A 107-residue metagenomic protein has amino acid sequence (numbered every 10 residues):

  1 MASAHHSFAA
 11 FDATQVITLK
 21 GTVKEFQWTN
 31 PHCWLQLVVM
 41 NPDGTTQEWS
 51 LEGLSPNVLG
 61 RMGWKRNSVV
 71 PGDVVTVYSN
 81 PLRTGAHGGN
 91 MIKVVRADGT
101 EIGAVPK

Functional and structural regions predicted by a protein language model:
S3-I17: Short boundary/loop segments of OB/S1/cold-shock single-stranded nucleic-acid-binding domains
G21-V23: Conserved hydrophobic positions within beta-strands
T29-M40: Short aromatic-glycine-enriched beta-strand elements
P42-L54: A short macromolecule-binding patch
G53-R61: Short, structured beta-strand/loop micro-motifs enriched in basic residues and often containing a Trp
R61-T76: Short nucleic-acid-contacting surface segments enriched for D/E, G, S/T with interspersed K/R
L82-V105: OB-fold/S1-family single-stranded nucleic acid-binding modules
